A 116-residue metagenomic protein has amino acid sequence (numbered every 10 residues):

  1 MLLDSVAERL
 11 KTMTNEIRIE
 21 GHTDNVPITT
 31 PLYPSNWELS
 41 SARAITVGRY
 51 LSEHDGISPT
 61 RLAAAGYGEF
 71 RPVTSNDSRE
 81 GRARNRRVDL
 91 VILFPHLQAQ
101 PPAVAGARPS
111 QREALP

Functional and structural regions predicted by a protein language model:
M1-L10, H22-P116: Periplasmic OmpA-like peptidoglycan-binding domain that tethers envelope proteins to the cell wall
